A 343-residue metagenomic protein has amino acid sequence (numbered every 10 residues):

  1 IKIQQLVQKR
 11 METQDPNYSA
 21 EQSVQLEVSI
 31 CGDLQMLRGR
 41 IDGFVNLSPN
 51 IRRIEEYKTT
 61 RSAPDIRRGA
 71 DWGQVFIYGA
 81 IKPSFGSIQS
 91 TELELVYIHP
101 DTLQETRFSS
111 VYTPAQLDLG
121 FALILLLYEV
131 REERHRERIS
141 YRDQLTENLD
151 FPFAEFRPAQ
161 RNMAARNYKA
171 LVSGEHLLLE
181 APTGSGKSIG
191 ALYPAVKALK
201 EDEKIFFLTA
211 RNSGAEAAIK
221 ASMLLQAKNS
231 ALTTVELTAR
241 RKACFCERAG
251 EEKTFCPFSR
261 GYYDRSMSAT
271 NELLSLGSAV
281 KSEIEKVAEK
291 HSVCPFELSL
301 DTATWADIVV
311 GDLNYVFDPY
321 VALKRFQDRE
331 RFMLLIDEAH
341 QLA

Functional and structural regions predicted by a protein language model:
I1-V28: Acidic-basic catalytic patches of nuclease active cores, encompassing PD-(D/E)XK and other metal-cofactor nuclease
L26-F121, A191: Mg2+/Mn2+-dependent nuclease catalytic core
P114-E147: Polybasic (Lys/Arg-rich)
R138-E180: Conserved pre-motif I regulatory segment
R142-T146, D150, D202-V309, F317: A substrate-engagement module of RecA-like helicase motors
Y168-K169, S188-D202, A221-L224: Walker A/P-loop NTP-binding motif
V172-P194: Walker A/P-loop
A191, H291-I308, L313-A343: Signature of the SF2 helicase/ATPase Hel1-core->accessory helical subdomain module
